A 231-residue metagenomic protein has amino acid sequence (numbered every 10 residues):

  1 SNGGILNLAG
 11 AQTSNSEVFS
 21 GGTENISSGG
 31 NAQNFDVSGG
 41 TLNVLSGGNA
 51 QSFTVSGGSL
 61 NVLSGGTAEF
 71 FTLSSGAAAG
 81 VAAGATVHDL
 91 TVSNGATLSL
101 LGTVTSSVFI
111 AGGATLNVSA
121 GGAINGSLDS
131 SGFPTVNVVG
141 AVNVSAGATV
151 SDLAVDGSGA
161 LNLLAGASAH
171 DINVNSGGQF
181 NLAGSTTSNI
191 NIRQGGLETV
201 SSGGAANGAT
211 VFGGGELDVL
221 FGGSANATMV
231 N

Functional and structural regions predicted by a protein language model:
N2-G4, A11-S16, S20-E24, S28-Q33 (+23 more regions): The right-handed parallel beta-helix/beta-solenoid scaffold, focusing on the short coil/turn and N-cap positions
N231: Active-site region of the double-stranded beta-helix
